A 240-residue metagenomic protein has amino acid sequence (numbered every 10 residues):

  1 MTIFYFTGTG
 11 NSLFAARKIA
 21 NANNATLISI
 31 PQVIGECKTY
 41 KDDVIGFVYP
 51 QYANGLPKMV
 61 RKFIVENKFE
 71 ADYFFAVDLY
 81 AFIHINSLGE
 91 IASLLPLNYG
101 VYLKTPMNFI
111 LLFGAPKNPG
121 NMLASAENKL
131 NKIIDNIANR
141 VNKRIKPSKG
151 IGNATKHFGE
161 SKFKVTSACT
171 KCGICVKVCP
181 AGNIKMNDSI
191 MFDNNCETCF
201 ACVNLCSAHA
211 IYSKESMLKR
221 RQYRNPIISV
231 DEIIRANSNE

Functional and structural regions predicted by a protein language model:
T2-I3, G8-F14, N21-F158, K219-Y223 (+1 more regions): FMN-binding flavodoxin-like domain, especially the glycine-rich phosphate-binding loop
Y40, A154-K156, E160, N187 (+2 more regions): Residue-level signal for the start and early helices of compact helical domains
R144-P180: A mid-sequence, solvent-exposed acidic-amphipathic segment
V165, T170, I174-E197, A201-L218: Iron-sulfur cluster-binding cysteine motifs and their immediate structural context in ferredoxin-like electron-transfer
